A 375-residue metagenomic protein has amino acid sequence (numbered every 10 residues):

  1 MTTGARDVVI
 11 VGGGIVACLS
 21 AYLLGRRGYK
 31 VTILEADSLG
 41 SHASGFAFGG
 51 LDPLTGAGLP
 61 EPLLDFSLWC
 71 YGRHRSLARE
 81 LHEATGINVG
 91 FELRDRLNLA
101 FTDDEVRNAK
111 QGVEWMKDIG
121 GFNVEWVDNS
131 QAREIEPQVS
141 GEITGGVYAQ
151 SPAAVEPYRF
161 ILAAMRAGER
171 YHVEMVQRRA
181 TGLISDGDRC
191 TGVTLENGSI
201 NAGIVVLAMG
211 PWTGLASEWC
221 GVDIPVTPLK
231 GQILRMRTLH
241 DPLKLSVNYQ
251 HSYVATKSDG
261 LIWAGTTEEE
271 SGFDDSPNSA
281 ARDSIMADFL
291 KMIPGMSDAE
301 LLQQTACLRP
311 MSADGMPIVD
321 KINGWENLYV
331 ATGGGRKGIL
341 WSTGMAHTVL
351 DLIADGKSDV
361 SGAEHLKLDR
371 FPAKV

Functional and structural regions predicted by a protein language model:
R6-T32: N-terminal Rossmann-like FAD-binding beta1-loop-alpha1 element of flavoenzymes
I10, G14-I15, S38, P211 (+1 more regions): Residue-level detector of alpha-helix initiation sites
L19-R27, A36, G49-L51, T55 (+3 more regions): Active-site substrate-recognition segment that forms the wall of the catalytic cavity or substrate channel
G49-I135, D288-L290: Dinucleotide-binding Rossmann-like beta1-alpha1 core, especially the glycine-rich loop that anchors the ADP
D65-L68, L99-N108, V147-R166, S276-A281 (+1 more regions): Short beta-strand to alpha-helix junction loop
V147-I200: Helical element adjacent to the flavin cofactor pocket in flavoenzyme catalytic cores
I293-V375: C-terminal catalytic lobe of FAD-dependent flavoproteins
